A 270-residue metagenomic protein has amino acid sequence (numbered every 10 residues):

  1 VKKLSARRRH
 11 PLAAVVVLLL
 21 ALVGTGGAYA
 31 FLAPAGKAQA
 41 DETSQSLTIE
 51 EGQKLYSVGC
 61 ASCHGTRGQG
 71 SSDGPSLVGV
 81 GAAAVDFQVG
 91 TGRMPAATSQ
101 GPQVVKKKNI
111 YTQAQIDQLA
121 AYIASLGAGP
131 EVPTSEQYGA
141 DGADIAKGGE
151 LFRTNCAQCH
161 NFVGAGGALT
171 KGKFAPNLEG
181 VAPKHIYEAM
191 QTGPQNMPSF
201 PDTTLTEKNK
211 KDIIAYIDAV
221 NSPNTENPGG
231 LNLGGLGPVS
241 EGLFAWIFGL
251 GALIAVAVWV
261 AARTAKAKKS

Functional and structural regions predicted by a protein language model:
V1-A6: N-terminal secretory signal peptides that target proteins for export/translocation
R9-A14, A21-L32, K108-T134, D202-A267: C-terminal capping alpha-helices of c-type cytochrome domains
A30, P34, C60-C63: Short, basic, glycine/proline-bearing loop/turn elements
A33-T48, K268-S270: Ser/Thr/Pro/Gly-rich low-complexity linker/stalk segments immediately outside membranes or between
Q45-I49, Q53-G79, F87, T91-Q100 (+5 more regions): Periplasmic/extracellular electron-transfer cofactor-ligation site, primarily the c-type cytochrome heme-c attachment
V78-L126, L169-T225: Extracytoplasmic electron-transfer domains, predominantly the class I c-type cytochrome c fold
Q137-A143, P198, N232-G235: Short amphipathic alpha-helical linker/capping segments at the junctions of internal repeats and modular domains
